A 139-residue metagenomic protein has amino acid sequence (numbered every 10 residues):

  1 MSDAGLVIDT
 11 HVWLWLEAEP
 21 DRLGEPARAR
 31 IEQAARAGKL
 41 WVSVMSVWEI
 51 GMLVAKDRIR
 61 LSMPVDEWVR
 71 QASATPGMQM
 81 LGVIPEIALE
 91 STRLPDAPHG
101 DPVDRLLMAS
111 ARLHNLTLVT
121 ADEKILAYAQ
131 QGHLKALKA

Functional and structural regions predicted by a protein language model:
M1, M108-A139: Acidic, PIN/NYN-like endoribonuclease modules and their adjacent C-terminal/linker elements
M1-V42, K56-R70, E123, L137-A139: Short, well-structured N-terminal submotif of metal-dependent ribonuclease cores
V12, S46, I87, L107 (+1 more regions): Alpha-helix capping/helix-boundary segments
A37-L40, R58, G77-Q79, L113-T117: Short active-site oxyanion
S43, V83, V103, A121: Replace "coordinates the UDP/GDP/TDP-sugar" with "coordinates nucleotide-activated sugar donors
V69-D96: Acidic catalytic patch
A97-V103: Donor nucleotide-sugar recognition loop
